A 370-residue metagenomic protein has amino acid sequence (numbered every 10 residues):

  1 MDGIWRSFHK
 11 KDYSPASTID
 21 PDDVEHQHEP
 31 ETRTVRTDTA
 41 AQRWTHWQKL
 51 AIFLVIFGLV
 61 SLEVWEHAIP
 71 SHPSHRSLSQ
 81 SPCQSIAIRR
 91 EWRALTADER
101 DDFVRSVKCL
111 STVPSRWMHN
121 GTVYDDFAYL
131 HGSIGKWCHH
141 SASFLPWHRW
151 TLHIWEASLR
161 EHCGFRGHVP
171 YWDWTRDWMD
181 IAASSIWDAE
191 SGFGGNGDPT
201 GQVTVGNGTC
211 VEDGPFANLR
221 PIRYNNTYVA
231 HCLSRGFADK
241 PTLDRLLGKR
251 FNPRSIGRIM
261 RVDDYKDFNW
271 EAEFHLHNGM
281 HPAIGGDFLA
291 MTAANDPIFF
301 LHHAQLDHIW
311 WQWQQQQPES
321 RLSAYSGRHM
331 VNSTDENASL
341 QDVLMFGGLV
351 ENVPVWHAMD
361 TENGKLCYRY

Functional and structural regions predicted by a protein language model:
M1-W44: Short, low-complexity, Lys/Arg-enriched N-terminal segments of secretory-pathway carbohydrate enzymes
E25, W47-K49, V60-Y370: C-terminal accessory segments of proteins
D38-F57: Membrane-interface recognition of transmembrane alpha-helix starts, especially the cytoplasmic loop-to-helix transition
